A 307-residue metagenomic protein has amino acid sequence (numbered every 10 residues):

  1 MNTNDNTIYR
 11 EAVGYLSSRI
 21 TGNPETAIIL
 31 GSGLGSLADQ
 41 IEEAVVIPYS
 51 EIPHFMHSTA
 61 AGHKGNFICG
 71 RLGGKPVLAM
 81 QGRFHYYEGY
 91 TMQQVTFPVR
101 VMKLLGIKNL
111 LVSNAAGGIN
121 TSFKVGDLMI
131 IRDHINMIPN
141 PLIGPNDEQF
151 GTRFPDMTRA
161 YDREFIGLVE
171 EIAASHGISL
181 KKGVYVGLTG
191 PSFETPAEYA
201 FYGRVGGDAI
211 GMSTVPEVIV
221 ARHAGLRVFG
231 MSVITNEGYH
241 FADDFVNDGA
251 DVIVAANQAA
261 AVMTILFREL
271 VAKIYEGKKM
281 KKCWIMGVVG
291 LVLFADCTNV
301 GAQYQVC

Functional and structural regions predicted by a protein language model:
N2-M157: Metabolite-binding pocket within alpha/beta catalytic cores that recognizes anionic/polar moieties
K103-G106, G203, R222: Non-catalytic positions within long, well-ordered alpha-helices that form the structural scaffold/packing of enzyme
I166, E171-D208, I274-Y275: Active-site/ligand-binding-proximal alpha/beta "capping" segment
M212-A250: Zn-dependent metallopeptidase/amidohydrolase metal-coordination segment
Y239-K278: His/Asp/Glu-rich mid-to-C-terminal helical/loop segments that flank catalytic regions of hydrolases
A295, V300-A302: Boundary at the C-terminal end of the N-terminal hydrophobic targeting segment
Q303-C307: Cleaved targeting-peptide boundary
